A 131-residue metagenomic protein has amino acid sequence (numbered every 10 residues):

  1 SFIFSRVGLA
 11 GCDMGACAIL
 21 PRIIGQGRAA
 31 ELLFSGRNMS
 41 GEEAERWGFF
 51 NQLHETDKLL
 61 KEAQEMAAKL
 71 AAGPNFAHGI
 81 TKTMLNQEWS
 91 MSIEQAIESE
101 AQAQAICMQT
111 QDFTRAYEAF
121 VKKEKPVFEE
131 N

Functional and structural regions predicted by a protein language model:
S1-H78, T110, R115, K122: Crotonase-fold acyl-CoA enzyme core
A30-E31, E98, Q102: Amphipathic alpha-helical segments that line or abut small-molecule/effector binding pockets and mediate allosteric
F50-E98, A105, V127-N131: C-terminal long alpha-helix characteristic of the crotonase
A101, T114-Y117: Short, amphipathic alpha-helical "lid/cap" segments that border enzyme active or binding sites
A116-N131: Short, basic/aromatic-enriched C-terminal tail that caps enzymatic domains
